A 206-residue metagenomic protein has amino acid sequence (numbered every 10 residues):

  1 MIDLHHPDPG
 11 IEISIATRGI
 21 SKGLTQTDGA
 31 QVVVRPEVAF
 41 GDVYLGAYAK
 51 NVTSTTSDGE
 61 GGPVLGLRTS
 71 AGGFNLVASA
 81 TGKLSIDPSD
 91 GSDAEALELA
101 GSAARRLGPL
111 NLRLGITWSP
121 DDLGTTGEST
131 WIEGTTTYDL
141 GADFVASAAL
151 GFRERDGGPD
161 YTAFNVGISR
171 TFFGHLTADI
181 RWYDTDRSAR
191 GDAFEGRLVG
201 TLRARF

Functional and structural regions predicted by a protein language model:
M1-T53, R203: Short glycine/proline- and aromatic-enriched beta-strand/turn motifs that initiate or cap beta-hairpins
P7, D28-V32, S57-G61, F74 (+4 more regions): Residues that define the transmembrane beta-barrel architecture of outer-membrane proteins
P9-I11, G41-A47, G72-A78, G108-L114 (+2 more regions): Repeated loop/turn-to-beta-strand initiation elements of outer-membrane beta-barrel proteins
I15-S21, F40-D42, A49-T53, T69-A71 (+6 more regions): Transmembrane beta-strands of outer-membrane beta-barrel pores
R35-E37, V64-G66, A100-A104, E133-T137 (+2 more regions): Outer-membrane beta-barrel architecture
D58-E95: Glycine/small-residue-rich loop that forms an oxyanion/phosphate-binding "nest" at active or ligand-binding sites
S92-E154: Detector for outer-membrane/organellar transmembrane beta-barrel domains, recognizing the amphipathic beta-strand
V166-G174, D192-F206: Outer-membrane beta-barrel "beta-signal"
